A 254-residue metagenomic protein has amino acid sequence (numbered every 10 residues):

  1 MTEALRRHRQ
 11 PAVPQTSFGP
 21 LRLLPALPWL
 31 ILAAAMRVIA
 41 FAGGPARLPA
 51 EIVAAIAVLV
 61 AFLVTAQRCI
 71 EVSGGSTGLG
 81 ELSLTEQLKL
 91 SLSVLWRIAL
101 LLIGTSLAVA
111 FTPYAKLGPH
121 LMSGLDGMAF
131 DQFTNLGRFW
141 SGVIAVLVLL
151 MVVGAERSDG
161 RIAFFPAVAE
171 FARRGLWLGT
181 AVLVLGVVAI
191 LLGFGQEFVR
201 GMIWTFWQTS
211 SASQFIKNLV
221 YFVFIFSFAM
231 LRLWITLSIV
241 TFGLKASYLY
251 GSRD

Functional and structural regions predicted by a protein language model:
M1-F130, V146-G186, I190, Y221-D254: Helix-coil boundary and N-terminal low-complexity module in membrane systems
S123-G124, R138-W140, Q214-F215: Short, flexible segments with low predicted structural confidence
N135-M151: Small beta-barrel nucleic-acid-binding modules, principally OB-folds
G186-F206: Juxtamembrane non-transmembrane "cap" segments at the membrane-aqueous interface of multi-pass membrane proteins
W204-F222: Short, membrane-exposed interhelical loops at transmembrane-helix boundaries
